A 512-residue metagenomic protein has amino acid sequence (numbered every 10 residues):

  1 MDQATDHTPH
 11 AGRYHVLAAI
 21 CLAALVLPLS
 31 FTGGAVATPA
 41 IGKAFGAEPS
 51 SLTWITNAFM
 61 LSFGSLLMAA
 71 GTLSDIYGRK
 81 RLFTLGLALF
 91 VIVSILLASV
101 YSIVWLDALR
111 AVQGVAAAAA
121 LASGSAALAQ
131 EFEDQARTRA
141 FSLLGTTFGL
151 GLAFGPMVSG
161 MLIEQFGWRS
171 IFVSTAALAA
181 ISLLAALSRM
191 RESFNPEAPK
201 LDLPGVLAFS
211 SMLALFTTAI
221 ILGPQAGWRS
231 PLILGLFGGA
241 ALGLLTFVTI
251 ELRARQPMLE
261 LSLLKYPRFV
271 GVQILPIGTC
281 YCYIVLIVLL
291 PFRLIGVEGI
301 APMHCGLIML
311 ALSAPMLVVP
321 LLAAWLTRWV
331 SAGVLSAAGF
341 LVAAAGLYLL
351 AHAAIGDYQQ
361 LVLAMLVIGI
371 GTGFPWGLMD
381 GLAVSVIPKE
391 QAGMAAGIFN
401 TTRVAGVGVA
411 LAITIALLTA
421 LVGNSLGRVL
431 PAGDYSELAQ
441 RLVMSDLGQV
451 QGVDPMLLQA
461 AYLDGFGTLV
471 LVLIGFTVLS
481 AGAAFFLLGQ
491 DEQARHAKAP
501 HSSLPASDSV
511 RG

Functional and structural regions predicted by a protein language model:
D2-V16, I20, A24, G381 (+1 more regions): Transmembrane-helix exit segments and adjacent C-terminal regions of multi-pass membrane proteins
R13-L29, G34-V36, P49, F141 (+6 more regions): 12-transmembrane solute porter fold
S30, F59-L66, A116, T147 (+4 more regions): MFS transmembrane alpha-helix packing/gate-lining sites
A37-S65, M303-L307: Extracellular/periplasmic helix-loop-helix junction of adjacent transmembrane segments in MFS-like secondary
N57-G71, S125, L310-L322: Central cavity-lining transmembrane alpha-helices of secondary-active solute carriers, predominantly the Major
L67, G71-G205, P231: Helix-loop-helix hairpins in multi-pass membrane proteins, especially solute transporters
A176-F194, S210-L222, G239-A254, S480-L488: C-terminal membrane-cytosol helix-exit motif in multi-pass small-molecule transporters
